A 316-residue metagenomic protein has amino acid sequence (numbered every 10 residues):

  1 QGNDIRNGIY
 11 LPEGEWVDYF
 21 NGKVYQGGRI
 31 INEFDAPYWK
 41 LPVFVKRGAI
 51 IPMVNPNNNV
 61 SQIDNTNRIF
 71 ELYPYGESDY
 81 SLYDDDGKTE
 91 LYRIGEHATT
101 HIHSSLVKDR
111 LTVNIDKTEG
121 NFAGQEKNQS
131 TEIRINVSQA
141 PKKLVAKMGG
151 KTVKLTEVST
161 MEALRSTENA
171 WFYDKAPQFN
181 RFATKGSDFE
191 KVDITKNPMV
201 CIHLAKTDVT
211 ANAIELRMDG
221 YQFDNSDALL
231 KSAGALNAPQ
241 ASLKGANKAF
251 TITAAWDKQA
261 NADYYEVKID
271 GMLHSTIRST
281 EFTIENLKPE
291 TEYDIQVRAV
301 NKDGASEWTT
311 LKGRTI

Functional and structural regions predicted by a protein language model:
Q1-K151, L155-K191, T195-L216, G220-Q222: Catalytic core of carbohydrate-active enzymes
L144, Y265-V267: Short beta-strand elements bearing conserved aromatic residues within extracellular beta-rich modules
H203-A205, E281-L287: Exposed aromatic-hydrophobic patches
A211, A262, E290-E292: Extracellular Ig-like/FN3 beta-sandwich strand-entry sites
G220-S226, K302-A305: Short acidic/polar inter-strand loop motif in beta-rich domains
L230-A260, P289, D303-I316: Pro/Thr/Ser/Gly-rich low-complexity, intrinsically disordered linker/stalk tracts
M272-S279: Short beta-strand segments within Ig-like beta-sandwich modules, predominantly Fibronectin type-III
I284-D303: Beta-strand-rich modules
